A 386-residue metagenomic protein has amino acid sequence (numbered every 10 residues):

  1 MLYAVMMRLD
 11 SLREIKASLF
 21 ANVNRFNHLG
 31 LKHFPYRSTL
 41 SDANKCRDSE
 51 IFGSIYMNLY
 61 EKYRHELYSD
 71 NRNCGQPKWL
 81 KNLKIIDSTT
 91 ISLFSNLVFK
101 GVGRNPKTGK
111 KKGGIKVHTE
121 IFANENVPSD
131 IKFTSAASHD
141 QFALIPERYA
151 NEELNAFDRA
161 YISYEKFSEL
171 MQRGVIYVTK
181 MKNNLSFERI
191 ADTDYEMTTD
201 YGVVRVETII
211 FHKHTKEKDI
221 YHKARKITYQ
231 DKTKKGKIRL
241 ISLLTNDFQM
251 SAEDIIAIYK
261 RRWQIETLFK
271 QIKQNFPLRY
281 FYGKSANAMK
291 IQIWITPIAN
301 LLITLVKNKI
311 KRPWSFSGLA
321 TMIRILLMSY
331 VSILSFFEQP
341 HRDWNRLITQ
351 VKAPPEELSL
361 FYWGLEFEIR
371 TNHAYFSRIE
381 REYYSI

Functional and structural regions predicted by a protein language model:
M1-E14, S18, R47, S54-I55 (+3 more regions): Single, function-defining residue in the core of a domain
F20, P35, T39, Y149-A150: Acidic/polar active-site rim loop that often engages polyanionic ligands
N22-R25: A broadly used, surface-exposed interaction patch
N27-G30, L67, V306: Short amphipathic alpha-helical interaction/hinge segments
H28-R47: Major-groove recognition helix of helix-turn-helix-like DNA-binding domains
I51-E66: Short Lys/Arg-enriched helix C-cap and helix-to-coil transition segments that create basic nucleic-acid-contact patches
R64-R72, D140-Q141: A short, well-structured juxtamembrane/interface segment
